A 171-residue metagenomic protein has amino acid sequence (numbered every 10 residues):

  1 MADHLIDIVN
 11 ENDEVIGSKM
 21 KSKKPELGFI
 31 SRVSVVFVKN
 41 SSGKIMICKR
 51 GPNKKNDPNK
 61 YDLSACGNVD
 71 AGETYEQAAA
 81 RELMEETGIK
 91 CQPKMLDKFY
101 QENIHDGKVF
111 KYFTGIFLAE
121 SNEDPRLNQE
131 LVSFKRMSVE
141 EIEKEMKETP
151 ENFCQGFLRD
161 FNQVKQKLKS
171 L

Functional and structural regions predicted by a protein language model:
M1-V35, S41: Acidic, metal-coordinating catalytic segment for phosphate/diphosphate chemistry, firing primarily on the Nudix
H4, G43, Y112-T114: Conserved catalytic motifs of the protein kinase core domain
E14, K44, N53, Q101 (+1 more regions): Surface-exposed, flexible loop/turn segments at secondary-structure boundaries
K23-S34, S41-E85: Conserved Nudix-box catalytic region and its N-terminal flanking loop in Nudix hydrolases and closely related
G67-F153: Unchanged
N152-L171: Charged phosphate-binding loop/patch that engages nucleotide di/tri-phosphates or the phosphate backbone of nucleic
